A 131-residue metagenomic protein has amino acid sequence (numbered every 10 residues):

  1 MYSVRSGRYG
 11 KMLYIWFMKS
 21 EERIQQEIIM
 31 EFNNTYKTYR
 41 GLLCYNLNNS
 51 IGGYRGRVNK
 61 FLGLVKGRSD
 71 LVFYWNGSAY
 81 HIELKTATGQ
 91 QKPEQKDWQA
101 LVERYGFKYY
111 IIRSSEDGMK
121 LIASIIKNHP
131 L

Functional and structural regions predicted by a protein language model:
M1-L131: Catalytic phosphate/metal-binding cores of nucleic-acid and nucleotide-processing enzymes, i.e., regions that mediate
